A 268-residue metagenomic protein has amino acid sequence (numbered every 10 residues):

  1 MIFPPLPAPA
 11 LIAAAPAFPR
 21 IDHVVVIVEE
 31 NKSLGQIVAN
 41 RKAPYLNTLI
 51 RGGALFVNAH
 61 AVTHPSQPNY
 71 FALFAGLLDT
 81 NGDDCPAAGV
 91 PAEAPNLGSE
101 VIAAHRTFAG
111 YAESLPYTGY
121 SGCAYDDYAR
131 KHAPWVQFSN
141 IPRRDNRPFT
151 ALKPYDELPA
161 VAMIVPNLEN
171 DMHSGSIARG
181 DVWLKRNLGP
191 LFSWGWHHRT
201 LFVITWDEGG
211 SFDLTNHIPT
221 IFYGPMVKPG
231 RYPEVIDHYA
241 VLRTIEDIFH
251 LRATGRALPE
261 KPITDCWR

Functional and structural regions predicted by a protein language model:
M1-A14: Hydrophobic alpha-helical targeting segments used for export or membrane insertion
L11-R268: Flexible, surface-exposed loop/gating regions in the mature catalytic domains of secreted/periplasmic hydrolases
